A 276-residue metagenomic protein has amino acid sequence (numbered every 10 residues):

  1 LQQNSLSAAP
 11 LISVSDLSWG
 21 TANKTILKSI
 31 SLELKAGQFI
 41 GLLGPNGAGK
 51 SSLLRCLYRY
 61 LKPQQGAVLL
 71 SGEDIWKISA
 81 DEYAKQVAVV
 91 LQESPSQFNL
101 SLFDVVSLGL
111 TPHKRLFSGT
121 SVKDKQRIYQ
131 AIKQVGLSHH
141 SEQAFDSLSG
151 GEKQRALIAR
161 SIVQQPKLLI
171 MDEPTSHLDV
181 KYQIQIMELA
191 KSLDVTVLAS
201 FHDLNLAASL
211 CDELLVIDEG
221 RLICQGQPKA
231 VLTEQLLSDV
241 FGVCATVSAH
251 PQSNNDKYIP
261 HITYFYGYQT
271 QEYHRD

Functional and structural regions predicted by a protein language model:
L43-P45: The feature captures the beta-strand-to-loop junction immediately N-terminal to the Walker
Y58: Helix-to-loop junction immediately C-terminal to a conserved catalytic motif
G66-D74, Y83: Conserved ABC transporter NBD signature motif
G119, A144-L148, E152: Conserved ABC ATPase signature
L169-E173: Catalytic Walker B motif of ABC-type/P-loop ATPase nucleotide-binding domains
E234, V240-D276: ABC ATPase nucleotide-binding domains
